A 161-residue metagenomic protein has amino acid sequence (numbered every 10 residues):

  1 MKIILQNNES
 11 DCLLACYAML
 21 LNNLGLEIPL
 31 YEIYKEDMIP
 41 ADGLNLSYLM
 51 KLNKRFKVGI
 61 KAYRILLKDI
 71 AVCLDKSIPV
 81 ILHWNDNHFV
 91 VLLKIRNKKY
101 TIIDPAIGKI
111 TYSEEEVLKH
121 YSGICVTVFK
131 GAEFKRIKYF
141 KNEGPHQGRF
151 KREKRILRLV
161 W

Functional and structural regions predicted by a protein language model:
M1-H120: Conserved active-site-adjacent core of cysteine acyl-enzyme catalytic domains
H120-Y121, E153: Residue-level recognition of alpha-helix termini/interfacial anchor residues
I124-V126: Long, compositionally biased intrinsically disordered regions
V128-W161: Cytosolic-side membrane-insertion boundary helix
